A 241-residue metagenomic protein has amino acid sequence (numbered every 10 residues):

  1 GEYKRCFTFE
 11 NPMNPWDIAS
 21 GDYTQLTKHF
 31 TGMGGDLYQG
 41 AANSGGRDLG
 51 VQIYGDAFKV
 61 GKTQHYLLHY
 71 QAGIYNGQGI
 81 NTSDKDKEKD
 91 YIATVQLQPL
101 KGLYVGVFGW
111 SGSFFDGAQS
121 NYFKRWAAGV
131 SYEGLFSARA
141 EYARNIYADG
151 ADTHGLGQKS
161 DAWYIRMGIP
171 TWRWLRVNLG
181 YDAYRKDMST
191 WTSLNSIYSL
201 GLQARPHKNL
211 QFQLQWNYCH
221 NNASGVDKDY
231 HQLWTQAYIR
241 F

Functional and structural regions predicted by a protein language model:
G1-G77, K85-I92, Q96-V105, R166-I169 (+3 more regions): Outer membrane beta-barrel
E2-K4, A57, I74-Q78, G109-F115 (+5 more regions): Transmembrane beta-strands of outer-membrane beta-barrel pores
L37-S44, G79-D84, S113-S120, G150-L156 (+2 more regions): Outer-membrane beta-barrel domain signature
G45-L49, K87-Y91, Y122-W126, K159-W163 (+2 more regions): Residues that define the transmembrane beta-barrel architecture of outer-membrane proteins
V95, V130, L202, T235-A237: Short beta-strand element of the conserved SAM-dependent methyltransferase core
Q96-M188: Detector for outer-membrane/organellar transmembrane beta-barrel domains, recognizing the amphipathic beta-strand
R166-G168, W174-Q213, N217-C219: Outer membrane beta-barrel transmembrane domains
A204, D229-F241: Outer-membrane beta-barrel "beta-signal"
